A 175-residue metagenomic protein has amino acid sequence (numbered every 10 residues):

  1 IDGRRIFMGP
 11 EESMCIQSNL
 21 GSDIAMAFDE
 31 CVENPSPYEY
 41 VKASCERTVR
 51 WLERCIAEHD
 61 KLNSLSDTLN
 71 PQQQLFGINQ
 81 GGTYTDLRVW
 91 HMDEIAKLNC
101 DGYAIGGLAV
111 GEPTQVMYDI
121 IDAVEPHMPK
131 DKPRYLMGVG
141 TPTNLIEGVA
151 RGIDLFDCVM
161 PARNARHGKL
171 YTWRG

Functional and structural regions predicted by a protein language model:
I1-L69: Non-catalytic, usually N-terminal nucleic-acid engagement modules in DNA/RNA processing proteins
V49, E58, L62, Q74-F76 (+1 more regions): Glycine-rich phosphate/ribose-binding loops and adjacent secondary-structure elements that form binding surfaces
